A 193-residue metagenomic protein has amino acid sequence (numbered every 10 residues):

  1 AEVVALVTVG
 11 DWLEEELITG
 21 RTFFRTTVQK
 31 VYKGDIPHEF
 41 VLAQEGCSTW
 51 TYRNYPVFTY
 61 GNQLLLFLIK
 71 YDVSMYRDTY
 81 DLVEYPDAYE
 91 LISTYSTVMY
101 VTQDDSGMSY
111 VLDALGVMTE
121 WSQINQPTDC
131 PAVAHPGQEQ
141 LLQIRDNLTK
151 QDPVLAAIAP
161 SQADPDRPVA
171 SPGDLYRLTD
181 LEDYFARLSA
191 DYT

Functional and structural regions predicted by a protein language model:
A1-T8: Short coil-to-beta-strand transition motifs
V3, T22, N62: Residues that flank catalytic or metal-binding motifs in active/ligand-binding sites
E15, K30, Y52-N54: Catalytic micro-motifs at enzyme active sites that drive phosphoryl/nucleotidyl and oxygen chemistry
L17-G46: OB-fold (S1/OB) nucleic-acid-binding surfaces
C47, T51-T193: Netrin-like (NTR/C345C) domain of secreted extracellular proteins
